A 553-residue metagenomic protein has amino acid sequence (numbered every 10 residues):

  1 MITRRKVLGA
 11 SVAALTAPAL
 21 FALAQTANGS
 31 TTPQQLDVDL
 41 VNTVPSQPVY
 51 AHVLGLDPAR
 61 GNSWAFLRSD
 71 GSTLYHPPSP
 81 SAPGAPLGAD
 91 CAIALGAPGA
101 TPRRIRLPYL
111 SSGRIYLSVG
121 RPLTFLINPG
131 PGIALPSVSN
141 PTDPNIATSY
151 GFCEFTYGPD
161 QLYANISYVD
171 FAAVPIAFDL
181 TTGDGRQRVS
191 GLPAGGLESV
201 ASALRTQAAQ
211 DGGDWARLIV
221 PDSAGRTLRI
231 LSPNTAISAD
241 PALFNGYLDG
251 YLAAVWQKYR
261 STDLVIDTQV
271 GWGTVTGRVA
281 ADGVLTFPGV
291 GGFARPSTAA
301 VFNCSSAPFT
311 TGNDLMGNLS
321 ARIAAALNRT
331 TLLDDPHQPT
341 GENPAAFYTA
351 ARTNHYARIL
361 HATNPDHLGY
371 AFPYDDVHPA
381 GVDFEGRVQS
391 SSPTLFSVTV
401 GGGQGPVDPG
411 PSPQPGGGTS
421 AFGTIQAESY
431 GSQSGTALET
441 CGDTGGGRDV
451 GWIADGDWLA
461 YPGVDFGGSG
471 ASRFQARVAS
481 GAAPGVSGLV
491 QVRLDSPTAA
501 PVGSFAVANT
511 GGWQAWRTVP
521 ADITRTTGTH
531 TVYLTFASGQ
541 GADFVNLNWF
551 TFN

Functional and structural regions predicted by a protein language model:
M1-I2: Actinobacteria-biased recognition of intrinsically disordered, low-complexity terminal regions
R5-K6, T518: Hydrophobic alpha-helical segments, especially transmembrane helices and their immediate juxtamembrane helical caps
K6-Q25: N-terminal export signals
L15, A173-T181, L438-E439, P484-V486: Short amphipathic alpha-helical segments with coiled-coil-like heptad repeat character
T31-G423, L547-W549: Extracellular low-complexity, O-glycosylation-prone Ser/Thr/Pro/Gly-rich "stalks" and linkers flanking catalytic
T32-Q35, T43-A59, G96, T142 (+5 more regions): Extracytoplasmic
